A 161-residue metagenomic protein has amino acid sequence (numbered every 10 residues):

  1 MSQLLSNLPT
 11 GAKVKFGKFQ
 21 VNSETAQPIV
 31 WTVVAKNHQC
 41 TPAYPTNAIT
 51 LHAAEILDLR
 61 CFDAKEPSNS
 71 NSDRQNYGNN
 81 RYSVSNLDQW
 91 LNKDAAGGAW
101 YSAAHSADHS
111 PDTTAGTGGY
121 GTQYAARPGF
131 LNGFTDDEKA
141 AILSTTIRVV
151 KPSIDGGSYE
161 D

Functional and structural regions predicted by a protein language model:
M1-D161: Collagenous Gly-X-Y triple-helix signature in extracellular proteins
